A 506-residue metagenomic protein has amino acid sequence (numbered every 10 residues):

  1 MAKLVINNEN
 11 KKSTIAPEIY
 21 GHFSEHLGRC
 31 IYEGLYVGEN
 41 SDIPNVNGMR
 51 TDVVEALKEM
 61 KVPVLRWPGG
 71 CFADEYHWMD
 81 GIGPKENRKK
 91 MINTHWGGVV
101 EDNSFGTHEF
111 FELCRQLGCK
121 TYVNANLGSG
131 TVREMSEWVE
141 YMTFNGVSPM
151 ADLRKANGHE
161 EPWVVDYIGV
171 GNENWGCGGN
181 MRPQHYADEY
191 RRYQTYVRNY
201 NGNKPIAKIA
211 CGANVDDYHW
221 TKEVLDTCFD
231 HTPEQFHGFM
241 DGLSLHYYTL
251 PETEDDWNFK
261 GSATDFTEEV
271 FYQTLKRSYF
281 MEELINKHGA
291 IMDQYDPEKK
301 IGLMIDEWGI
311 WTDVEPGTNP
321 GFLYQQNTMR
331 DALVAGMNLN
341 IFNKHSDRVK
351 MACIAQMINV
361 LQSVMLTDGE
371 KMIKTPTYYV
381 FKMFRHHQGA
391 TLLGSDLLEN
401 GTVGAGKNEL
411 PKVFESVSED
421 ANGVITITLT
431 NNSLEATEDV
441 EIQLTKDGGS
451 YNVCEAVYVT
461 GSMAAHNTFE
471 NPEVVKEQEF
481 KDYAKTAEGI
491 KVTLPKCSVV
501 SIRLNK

Functional and structural regions predicted by a protein language model:
M1-G242, M281-K506: Non-catalytic accessory regions flanking glycosidase/transglycosidase catalytic cores in CAZymes
D216, D230, F239-N258, A263-T267 (+1 more regions): Long, well-ordered, tryptophan-enriched scaffold segments
Q273-L275, I285: Beta-propeller domains
